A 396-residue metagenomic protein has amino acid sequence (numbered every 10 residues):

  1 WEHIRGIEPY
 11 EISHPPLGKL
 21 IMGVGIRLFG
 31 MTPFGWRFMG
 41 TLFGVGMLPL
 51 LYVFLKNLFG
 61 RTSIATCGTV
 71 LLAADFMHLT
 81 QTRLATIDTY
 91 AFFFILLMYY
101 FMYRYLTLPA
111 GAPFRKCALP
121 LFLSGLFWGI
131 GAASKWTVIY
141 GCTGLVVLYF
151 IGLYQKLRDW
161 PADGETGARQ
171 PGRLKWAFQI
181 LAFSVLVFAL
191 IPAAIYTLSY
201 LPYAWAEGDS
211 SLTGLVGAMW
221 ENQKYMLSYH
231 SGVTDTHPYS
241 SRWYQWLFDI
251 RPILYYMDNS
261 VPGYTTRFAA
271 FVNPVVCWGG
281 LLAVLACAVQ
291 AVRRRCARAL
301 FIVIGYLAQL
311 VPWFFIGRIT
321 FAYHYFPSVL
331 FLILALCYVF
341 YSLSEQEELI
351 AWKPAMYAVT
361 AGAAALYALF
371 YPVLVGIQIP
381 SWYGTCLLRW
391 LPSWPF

Functional and structural regions predicted by a protein language model:
P15-L20, F29-P49, T66, Q81-A85 (+1 more regions): Loop-to-helix entry region of an early transmembrane alpha helix in multi-pass inner-membrane enzymes
F38-F59, L97-F101, A283-C287: Transmembrane-helix motifs of polytopic, lipid-linked glycan transferases
G40, M77-Y90, S134-T137: Short acidic/glycine- and proline-prone juxtamembrane loop motifs at membrane-interface regions of multi-pass membrane
G46, L51-A74, F93, A110-L119 (+1 more regions): Transmembrane-helix signature of polytopic, membrane-embedded enzymes that assemble or transfer cell-envelope glycans
F59, M98-L121, F150-W160: Membrane-interface transmembrane helices that cradle and orient dolichyl/undecaprenyl
G68-A73, T80, W128, A132: Short helix- or helix-capping micro-motifs that position conserved polar/aromatic residues at function-defining sites
K116, V147, L153-L157, P161-F188 (+5 more regions): Transmembrane helical bundles and short interhelical boundary loops of multi-pass, membrane-embedded
N259-G263, R267-R295: Hydrophobic, aromatic-rich transmembrane alpha-helices and their immediate juxtamembrane boundary segments
